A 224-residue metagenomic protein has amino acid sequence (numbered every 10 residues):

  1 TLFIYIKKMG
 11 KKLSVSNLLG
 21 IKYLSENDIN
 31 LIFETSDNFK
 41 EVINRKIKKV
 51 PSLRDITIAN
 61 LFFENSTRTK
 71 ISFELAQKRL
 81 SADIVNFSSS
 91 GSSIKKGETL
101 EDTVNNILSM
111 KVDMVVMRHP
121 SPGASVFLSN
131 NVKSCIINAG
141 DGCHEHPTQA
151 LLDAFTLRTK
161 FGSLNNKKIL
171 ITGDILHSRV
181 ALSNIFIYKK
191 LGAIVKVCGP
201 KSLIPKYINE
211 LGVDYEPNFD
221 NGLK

Functional and structural regions predicted by a protein language model:
T1-K8: Short, Lys/Arg-enriched N-terminal segments with co-localized hydrophobic residues within the first ~10-30 amino acids
G10-I71, L75: Positively charged, low-complexity intrinsically disordered leader regions
N17, D83, C135, I194 (+1 more regions): Conserved beta-strand segments of alpha/beta enzyme cores
G20, N60, N86, I136-N138 (+3 more regions): Structural signal for conserved beta-strand scaffold positions within catalytic alpha/beta enzyme cores
L24, T35-V42, L80, M110 (+2 more regions): Change "in soluble alpha/beta enzymes" to "in soluble alpha/beta proteins
N38-N44, G97, E210-P217: Short gly/ser/thr-rich secondary-structure transition/capping motifs
I47, P51-F155: Phosphate/diphosphate ligand-binding glycine-rich loop within oxidoreductases
F63-E64, R68-E74, T159-K224: Glycine-rich phosphate/diphosphate-binding loop of Rossmann-like nucleotide-binding domains
